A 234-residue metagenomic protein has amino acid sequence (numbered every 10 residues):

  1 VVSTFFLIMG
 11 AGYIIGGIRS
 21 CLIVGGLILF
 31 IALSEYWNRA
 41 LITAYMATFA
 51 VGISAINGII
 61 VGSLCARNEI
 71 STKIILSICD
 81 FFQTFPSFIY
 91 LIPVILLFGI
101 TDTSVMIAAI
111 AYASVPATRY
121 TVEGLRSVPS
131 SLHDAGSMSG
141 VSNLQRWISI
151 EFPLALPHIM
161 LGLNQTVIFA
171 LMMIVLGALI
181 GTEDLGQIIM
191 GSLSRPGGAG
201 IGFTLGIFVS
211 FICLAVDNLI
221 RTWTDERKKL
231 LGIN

Functional and structural regions predicted by a protein language model:
V2-A11, V24-L29, I89-P93, P153: Hydrophobic, membrane-inserted alpha-helices
I8-I18, V24-N38, F49-C79: Transmembrane-helix boundary motif in ABC transporter permease subunits
I31, M46-F49, I53-I60, A66 (+1 more regions): Generic hydrophobic transmembrane alpha-helix motif, especially the helices
W37-Y45, F49, T72-I75, C79-F82 (+6 more regions): Alpha-helical membrane-interface segments at transmembrane helix boundaries
R39-T43, S63, K73, S77 (+5 more regions): Membrane-spanning helices that line or support transport/gating and their immediate boundary helices in channels
V51, I107-A111, N143-L176, G200-V216 (+1 more regions): Transmembrane alpha-helices
L96, L125, A170-V209, K228-N234: Glycine-rich helix-loop "coupling/hinge" segments at transmembrane-helix boundaries in multipass transporters
A117-M160, I189: Short cytoplasmic-facing helical segments at TM-TM junctions of multi-pass membrane proteins
